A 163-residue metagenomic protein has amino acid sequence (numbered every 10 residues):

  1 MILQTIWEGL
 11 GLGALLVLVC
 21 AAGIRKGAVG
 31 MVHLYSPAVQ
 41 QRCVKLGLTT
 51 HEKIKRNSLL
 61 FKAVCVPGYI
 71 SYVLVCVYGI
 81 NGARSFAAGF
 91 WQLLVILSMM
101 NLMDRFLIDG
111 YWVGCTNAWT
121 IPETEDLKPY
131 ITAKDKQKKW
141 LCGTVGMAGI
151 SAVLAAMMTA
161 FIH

Functional and structural regions predicted by a protein language model:
Q4-G9, K62, S85-L93, K139 (+1 more regions): Residue-level signature of transmembrane alpha-helical entry/exit and packing/kink sites in multi-pass membrane
I6-G30, I96-W112: Hydrophobic alpha-helical membrane-embedded segments
A21-K45: Membrane-interface helix-loop junction between the first two transmembrane segments
Q40-I54, I121-K139: Short membrane-interface loop/juxtamembrane segments of multi-pass integral membrane proteins
S58-Y78, K139-V153: Core segments of transmembrane alpha-helices that mediate helix-helix packing or line hydrophobic substrate/ligand
L97-D109, I131-I150: C-terminal halves and exits of single transmembrane alpha-helices
R105-E125: Juxtamembrane non-transmembrane "cap" segments at the membrane-aqueous interface of multi-pass membrane proteins
L154-H163: Juxtamembrane boundary at the C-terminal end of a transmembrane helix
